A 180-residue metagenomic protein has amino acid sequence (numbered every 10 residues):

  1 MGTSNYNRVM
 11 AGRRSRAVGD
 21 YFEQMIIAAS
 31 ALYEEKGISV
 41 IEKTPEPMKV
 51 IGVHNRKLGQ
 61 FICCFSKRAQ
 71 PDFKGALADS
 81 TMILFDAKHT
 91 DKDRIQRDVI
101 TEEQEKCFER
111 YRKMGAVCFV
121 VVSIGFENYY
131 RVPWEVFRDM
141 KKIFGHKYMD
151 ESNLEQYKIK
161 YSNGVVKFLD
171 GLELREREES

Functional and structural regions predicted by a protein language model:
G2-C64, S180: Acidic-basic catalytic patches of nuclease active cores, encompassing PD-(D/E)XK and other metal-cofactor nuclease
G2-V9, R13, V18, N153-S180: Charged phosphate-binding loop/patch that engages nucleotide di/tri-phosphates or the phosphate backbone of nucleic
E42, L84-A87, V121: Short, conserved beta-strand edge motifs with alternating hydrophobic and charged residues
H54-Q60, D86-R94: Short, basic, glycine/proline-bearing loop/turn elements
P71-G75, S80-K92: Conserved catalytic cores of phosphodiester-cleaving nucleases, focusing on short active-site segments
T90-R110: Mg2+/Mn2+-dependent nuclease catalytic core
E109-D139: Nucleic-acid nuclease catalytic cores
P133-N153: Short, electropositive alpha-helical surface patch
